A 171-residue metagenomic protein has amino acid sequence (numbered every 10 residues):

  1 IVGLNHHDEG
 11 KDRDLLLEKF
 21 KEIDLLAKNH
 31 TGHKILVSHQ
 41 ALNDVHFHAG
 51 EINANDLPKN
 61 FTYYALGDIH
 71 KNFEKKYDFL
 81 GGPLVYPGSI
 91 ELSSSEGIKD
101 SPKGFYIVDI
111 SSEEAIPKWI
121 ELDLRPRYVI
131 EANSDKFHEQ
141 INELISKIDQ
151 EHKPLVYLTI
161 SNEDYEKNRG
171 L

Functional and structural regions predicted by a protein language model:
I1-P102, Y106-D109: His/Asp/Glu-rich metal-coordinating catalytic cores of metallo-dependent phosphodiesterases/hydrolases acting on
I110-L171: Accessory, non-catalytic peripheral segments of nucleic-acid enzymes
